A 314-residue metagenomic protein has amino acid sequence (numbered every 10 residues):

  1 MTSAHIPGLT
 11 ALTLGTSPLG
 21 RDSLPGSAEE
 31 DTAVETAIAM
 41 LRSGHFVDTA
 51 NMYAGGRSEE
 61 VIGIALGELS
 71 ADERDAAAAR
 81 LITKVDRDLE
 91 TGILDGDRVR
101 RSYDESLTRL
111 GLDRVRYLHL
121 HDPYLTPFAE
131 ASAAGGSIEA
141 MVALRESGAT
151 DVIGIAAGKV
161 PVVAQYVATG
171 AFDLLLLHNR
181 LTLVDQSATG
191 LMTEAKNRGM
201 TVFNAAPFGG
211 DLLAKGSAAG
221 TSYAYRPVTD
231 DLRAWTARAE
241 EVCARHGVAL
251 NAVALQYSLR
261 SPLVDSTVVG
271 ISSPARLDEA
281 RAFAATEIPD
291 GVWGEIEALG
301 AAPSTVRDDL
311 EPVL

Functional and structural regions predicted by a protein language model:
M1-A77: N-terminal binding-site loop/beta-alpha segment at the start of enzyme catalytic domains that lines or forms
A4-I6, G63-R80, L107-L112, Y166-G170 (+1 more regions): Acidic (Asp/Glu)-rich catalytic clusters
L14, V47, I62, L81 (+7 more regions): Conserved, mostly hydrophobic/aromatic
G26-M40, L94-R109, G158-Q165: Short, acidic/polar
A50-V61, D88-I93, T126-A129, L181-S187: Acidic-and-aromatic substrate-binding clefts and catalytic sites of carbohydrate-active enzymes
D72-D95, H121: Structural motif corresponding to the early beta-alpha repeats
L107-P127: Active-site groove signature of glycoside hydrolases
P123-L314: Beta/alpha (TIM)-barrel catalytic core signal, keyed to glycine-rich beta->alpha loops juxtaposed to Asp/Glu that bind
